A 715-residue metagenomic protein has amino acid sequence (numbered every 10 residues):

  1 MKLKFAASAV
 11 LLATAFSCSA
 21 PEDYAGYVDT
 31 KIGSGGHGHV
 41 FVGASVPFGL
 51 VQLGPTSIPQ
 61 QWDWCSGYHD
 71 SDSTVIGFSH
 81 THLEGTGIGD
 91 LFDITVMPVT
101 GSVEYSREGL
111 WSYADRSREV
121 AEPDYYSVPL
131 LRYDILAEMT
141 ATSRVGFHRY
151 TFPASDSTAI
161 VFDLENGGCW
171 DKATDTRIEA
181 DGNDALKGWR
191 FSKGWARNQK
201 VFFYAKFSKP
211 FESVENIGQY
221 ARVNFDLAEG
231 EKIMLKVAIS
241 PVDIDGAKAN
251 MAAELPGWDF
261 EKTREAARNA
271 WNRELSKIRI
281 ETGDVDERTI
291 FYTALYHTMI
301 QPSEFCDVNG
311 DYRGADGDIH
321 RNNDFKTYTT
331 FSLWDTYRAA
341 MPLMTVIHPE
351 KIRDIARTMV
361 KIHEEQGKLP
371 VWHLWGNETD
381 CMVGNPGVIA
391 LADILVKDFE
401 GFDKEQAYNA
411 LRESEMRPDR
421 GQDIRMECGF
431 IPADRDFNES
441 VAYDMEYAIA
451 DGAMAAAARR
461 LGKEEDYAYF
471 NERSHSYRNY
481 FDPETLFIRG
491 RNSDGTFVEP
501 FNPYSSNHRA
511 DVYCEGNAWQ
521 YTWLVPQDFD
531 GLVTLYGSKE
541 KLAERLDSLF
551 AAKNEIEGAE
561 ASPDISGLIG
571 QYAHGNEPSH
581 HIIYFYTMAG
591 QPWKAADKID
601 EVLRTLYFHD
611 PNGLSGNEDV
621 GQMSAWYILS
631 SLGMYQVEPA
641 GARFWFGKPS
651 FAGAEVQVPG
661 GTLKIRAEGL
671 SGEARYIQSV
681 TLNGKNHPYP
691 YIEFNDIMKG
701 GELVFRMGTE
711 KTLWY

Functional and structural regions predicted by a protein language model:
K2-A9: Sec-dependent signal peptide recognition, specifically the positively charged N-region followed immediately by
L12-E22: Bacterial Sec-dependent signal peptides at the C-terminal "C-region" and cleavage site
A20-I389, D393-M445, A453, A458-N479 (+9 more regions): Accessory carbohydrate-recognition regions in carbohydrate-active enzymes
A450: ATP-dependent phospho-/nucleotidyl transfer catalytic cores
Y676: Extracellular attachment/recognition segments
